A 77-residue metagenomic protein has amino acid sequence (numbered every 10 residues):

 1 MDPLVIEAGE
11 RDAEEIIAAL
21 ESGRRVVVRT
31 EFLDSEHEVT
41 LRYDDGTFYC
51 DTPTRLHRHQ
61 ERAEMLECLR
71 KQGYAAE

Functional and structural regions predicted by a protein language model:
M1-F32: Negatively charged, low-complexity tracts enriched in Asp/Glu with abundant Ser/Thr
E31-T54, Q72: Short aromatic-glycine-(Arg/Gly/Cys) micro-motifs in beta-strand/loop hairpins
P53, H59-Y74: A short, charged, amphipathic alpha-helix used as a generic interaction element across diverse proteins
